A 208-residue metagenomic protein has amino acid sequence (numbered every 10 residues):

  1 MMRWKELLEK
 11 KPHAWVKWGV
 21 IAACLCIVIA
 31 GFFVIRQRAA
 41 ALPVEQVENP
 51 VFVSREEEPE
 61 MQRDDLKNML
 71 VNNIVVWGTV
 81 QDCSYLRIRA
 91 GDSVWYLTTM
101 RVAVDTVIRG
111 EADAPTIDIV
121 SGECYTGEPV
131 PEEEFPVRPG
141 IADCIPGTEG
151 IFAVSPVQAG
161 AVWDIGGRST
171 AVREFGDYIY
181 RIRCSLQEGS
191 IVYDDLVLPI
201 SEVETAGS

Functional and structural regions predicted by a protein language model:
M2-V53, S93, E128-S208: Netrin-like (NTR/C345C) domain of secreted extracellular proteins
Q37-V71, V76: N-terminal, intrinsically disordered, polar/charged segments of Gram-positive cell-envelope systems that serve as
E58-D65, D82-I88, G127-I141: N-terminal post-signal-peptidase region of extra-cytosolic proteins
V71-I108: Structural detector for short beta-strands of small beta-barrel domains
N73-V75, T116, E149-I151: Intrinsic-disorder/low-complexity, polar/charged segments enriched in Ser/Thr/Lys/Arg/Asp/Glu/Gln
L86, I108-G110, P156-G160: Short loop/turn segments at secondary-structure transitions that flank enzyme active sites
D92, T116-V120, G167: "Short basic amphipathic alpha-helical interaction patches in structured regions
T98-E133, G140-T148: Mid-length scaffold segments of soluble, non-membrane domains
